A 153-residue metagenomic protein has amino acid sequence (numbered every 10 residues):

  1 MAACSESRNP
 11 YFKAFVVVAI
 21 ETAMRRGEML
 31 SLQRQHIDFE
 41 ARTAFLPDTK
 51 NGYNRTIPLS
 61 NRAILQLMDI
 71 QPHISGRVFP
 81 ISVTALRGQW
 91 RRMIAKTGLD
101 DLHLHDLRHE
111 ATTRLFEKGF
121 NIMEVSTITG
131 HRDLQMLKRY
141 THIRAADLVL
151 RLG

Functional and structural regions predicted by a protein language model:
M1-R26, L30, E40, K50 (+1 more regions): Basic, Lys/Arg- and aromatic-enriched nucleic-acid-binding interface segment
C4-R8, G27, E40-L65, D69-I74: Basic, Lys/Arg-rich DNA-contacting stretches centered on the C-terminal catalytic core of tyrosine recombinase systems
F12, E40, Y53, H73 (+3 more regions): Exposed loop/turn and edge beta-strand positions of beta-sandwich/beta-sheet ligand-binding modules
A14-V17, E21-M24, E28, R92-K96 (+3 more regions): C-terminal catalytic core of tyrosine-transesterase DNA break-rejoin enzymes
Q35-I37: A structural signal for short hydrophobic beta-strand segments in well-ordered beta-sheet cores
F45, R77-V78, H103-D106, M136-R139: Conserved beta-strand positions that form and line the central face of beta-propeller blades
D48-G52, R62, T84, I122 (+1 more regions): Catalytic-site neighborhood detector that most strongly recognizes the C-terminal catalytic loop/helix of tyrosine
S60-D100: Active-site/catalytic core of tyrosine-dependent DNA strand-transfer enzymes
